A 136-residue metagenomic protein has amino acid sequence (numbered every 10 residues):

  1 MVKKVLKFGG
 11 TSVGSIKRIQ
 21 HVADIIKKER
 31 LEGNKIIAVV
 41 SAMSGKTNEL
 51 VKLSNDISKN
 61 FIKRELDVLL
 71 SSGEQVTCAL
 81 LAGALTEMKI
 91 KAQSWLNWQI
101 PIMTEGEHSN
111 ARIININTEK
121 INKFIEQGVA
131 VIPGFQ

Functional and structural regions predicted by a protein language model:
M1-Q136: Nucleotide/pyrophosphate-binding catalytic subdomain
